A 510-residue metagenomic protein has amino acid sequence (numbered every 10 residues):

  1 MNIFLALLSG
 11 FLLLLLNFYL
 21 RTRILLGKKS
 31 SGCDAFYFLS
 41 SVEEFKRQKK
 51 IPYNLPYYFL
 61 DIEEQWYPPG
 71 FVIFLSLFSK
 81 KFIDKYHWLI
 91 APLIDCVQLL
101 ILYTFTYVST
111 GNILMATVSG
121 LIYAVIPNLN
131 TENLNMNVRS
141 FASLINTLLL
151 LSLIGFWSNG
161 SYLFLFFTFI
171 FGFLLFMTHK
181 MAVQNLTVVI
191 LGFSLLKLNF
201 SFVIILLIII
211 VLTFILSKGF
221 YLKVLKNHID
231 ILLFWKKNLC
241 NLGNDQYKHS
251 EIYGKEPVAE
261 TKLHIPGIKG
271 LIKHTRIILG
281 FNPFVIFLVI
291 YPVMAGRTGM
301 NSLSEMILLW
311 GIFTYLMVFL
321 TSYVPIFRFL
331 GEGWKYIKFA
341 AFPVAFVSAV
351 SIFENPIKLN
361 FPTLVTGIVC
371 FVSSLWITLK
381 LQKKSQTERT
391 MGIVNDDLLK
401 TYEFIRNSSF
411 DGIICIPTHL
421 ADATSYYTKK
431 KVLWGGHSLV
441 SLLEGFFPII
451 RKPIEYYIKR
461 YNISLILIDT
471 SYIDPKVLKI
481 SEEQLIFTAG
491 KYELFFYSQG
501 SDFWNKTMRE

Functional and structural regions predicted by a protein language model:
M1-L26, L364-V372, F503-E510: Start-transfer (signal-anchor) and selected internal transmembrane alpha helices of multi-pass inner/ER membrane
N17-D34, K218-I229, I326, Q382-S385: Helix-to-loop transition at the C-terminal end of transmembrane segments
N17-T147, G155-F156, M391-G392, I414 (+1 more regions): Active-site lumenal/periplasmic loops and adjacent helix-entry segments of GT-C-fold, multi-pass membrane
D34, S158-F166, I170, K180-V318 (+1 more regions): Transmembrane catalytic cores of multi-pass membrane glycosyltransferases and polysaccharide-assembly enzymes
K81, K85, L93, L100 (+7 more regions): Extracytoplasmic
D95, Y123, R139-L150, F167-T168 (+3 more regions): Hydrophobic core segments of transmembrane alpha-helices in multi-pass, intramembrane catalytic enzymes
L100, T104, L148-G155, V189-L198 (+3 more regions): Transmembrane alpha-helices and membrane-interface helical segments of multi-pass integral membrane enzymes
L134-V138, V324-K338: Membrane-interface catalytic loops of GT-C/OST-like multi-pass glycosylation enzymes that act
